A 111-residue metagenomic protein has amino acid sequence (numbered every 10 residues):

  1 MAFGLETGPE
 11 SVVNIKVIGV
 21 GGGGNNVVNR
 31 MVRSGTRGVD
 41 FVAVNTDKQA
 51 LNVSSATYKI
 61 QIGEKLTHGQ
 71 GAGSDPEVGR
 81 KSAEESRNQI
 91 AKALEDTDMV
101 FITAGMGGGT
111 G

Functional and structural regions predicted by a protein language model:
M1-G111: Tubulin/FtsZ superfamily GTPase core signature
